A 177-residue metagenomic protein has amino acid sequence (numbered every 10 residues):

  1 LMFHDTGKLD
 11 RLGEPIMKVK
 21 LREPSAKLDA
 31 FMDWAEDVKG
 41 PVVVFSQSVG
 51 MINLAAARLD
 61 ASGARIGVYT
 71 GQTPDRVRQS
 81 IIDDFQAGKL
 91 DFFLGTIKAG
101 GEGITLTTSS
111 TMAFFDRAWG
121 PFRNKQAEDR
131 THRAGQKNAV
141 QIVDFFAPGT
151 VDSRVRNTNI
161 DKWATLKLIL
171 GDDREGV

Functional and structural regions predicted by a protein language model:
L1-F93, K98-I104, L170-V177: Conserved Helicase C-terminal RecA-like lobe
K39, K89, S109, K137-A139: A structure-centric signal for secondary-structure junctions around beta-strands
Q47, K98, A118-W119, A147: Structured loop/turn residues at secondary-structure junctions
A55-A57, I104-T108, K125-Q126, R156-N157: Short amphipathic alpha-helical segments
T70-P74, D116-P121: Short, acidic/turn-prone active-site loops that include or flank metal/cofactor- and phosphate-binding residues
F93, M112-A113, T131: Short, well-ordered beta-strand core segments
I104-R117, V140-D144: A short beta-strand element within the Helicase C-terminal
W119-V177: A conserved SF2-helicase RecA2
